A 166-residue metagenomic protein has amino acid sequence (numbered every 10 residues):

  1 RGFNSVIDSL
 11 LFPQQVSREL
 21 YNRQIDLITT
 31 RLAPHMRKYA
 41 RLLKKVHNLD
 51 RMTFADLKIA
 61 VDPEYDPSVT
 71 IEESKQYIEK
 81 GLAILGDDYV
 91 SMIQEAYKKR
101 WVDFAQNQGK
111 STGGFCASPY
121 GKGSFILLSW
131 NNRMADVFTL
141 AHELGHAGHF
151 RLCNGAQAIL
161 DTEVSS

Functional and structural regions predicted by a protein language model:
R1-S166: Cation-handling catalytic/transport regions enriched in His/Asp/Glu
